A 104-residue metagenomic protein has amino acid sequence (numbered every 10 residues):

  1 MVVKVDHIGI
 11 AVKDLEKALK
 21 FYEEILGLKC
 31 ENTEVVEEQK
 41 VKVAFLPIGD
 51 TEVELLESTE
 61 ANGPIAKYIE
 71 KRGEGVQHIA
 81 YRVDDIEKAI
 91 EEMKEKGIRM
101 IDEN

Functional and structural regions predicted by a protein language model:
M1-K17, E74-V83: N-terminal beta-strand motif that seeds the catalytic metal site of vicinal oxygen chelate
V2, I10-E52, T59, A89 (+2 more regions): Core segments of cupin and vicinal oxygen chelate
I25, P64-Y68: A short, polar/proline- and glycine-enriched secondary-structure boundary/capping micro-motif
L55-I65, G73: Conserved secondary-structure micro-motifs at functional edges
Y68-D102: Mid-chain, well-packed structural core segment of small domains
